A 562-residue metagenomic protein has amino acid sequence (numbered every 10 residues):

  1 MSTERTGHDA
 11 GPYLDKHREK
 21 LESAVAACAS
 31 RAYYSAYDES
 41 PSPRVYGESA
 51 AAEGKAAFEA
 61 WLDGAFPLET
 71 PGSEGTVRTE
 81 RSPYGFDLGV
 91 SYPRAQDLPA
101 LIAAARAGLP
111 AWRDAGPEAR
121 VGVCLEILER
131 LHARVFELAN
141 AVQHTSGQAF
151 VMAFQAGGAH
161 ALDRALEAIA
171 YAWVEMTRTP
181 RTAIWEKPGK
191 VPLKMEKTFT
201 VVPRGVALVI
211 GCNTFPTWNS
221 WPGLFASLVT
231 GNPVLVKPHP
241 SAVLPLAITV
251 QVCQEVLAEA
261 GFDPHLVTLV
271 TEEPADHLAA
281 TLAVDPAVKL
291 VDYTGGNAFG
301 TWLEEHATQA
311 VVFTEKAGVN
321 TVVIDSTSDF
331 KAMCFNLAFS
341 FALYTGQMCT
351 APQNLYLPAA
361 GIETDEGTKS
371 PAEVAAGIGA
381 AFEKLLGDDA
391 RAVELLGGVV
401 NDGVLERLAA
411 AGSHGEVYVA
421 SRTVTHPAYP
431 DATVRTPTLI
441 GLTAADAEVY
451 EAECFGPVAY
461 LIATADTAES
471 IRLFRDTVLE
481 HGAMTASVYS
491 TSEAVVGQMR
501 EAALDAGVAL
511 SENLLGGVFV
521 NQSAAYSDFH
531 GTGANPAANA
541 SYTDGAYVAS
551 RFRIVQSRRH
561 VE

Functional and structural regions predicted by a protein language model:
S2-H144, T464-A465, S470-R472, T477: Short, structured beta/alpha segment
S2-S73, M152-A153, G157-P180, T198 (+7 more regions): C-terminal segments
W61, A65-V77, P93, R113-E118 (+3 more regions): N-terminal Rossmann NAD(P)-binding subdomain characteristic of aldehyde/semialdehyde dehydrogenases
P83-G85, P264, D285, K316-G318 (+4 more regions): Short glycine-enriched loop/turn motifs at secondary-structure junctions
L88-P93, A107-D114, V323-I324, Y356-A359 (+3 more regions): Short, well-ordered beta-strand elements within core beta-sheets of diverse protein domains
E126-R134, V252-A260, G377, A381 (+1 more regions): Generic non-transmembrane alpha-helical segments
M176-C334: Rossmann-like NAD(P) dinucleotide-binding subdomain of oxidoreductase/dehydrogenase enzymes
